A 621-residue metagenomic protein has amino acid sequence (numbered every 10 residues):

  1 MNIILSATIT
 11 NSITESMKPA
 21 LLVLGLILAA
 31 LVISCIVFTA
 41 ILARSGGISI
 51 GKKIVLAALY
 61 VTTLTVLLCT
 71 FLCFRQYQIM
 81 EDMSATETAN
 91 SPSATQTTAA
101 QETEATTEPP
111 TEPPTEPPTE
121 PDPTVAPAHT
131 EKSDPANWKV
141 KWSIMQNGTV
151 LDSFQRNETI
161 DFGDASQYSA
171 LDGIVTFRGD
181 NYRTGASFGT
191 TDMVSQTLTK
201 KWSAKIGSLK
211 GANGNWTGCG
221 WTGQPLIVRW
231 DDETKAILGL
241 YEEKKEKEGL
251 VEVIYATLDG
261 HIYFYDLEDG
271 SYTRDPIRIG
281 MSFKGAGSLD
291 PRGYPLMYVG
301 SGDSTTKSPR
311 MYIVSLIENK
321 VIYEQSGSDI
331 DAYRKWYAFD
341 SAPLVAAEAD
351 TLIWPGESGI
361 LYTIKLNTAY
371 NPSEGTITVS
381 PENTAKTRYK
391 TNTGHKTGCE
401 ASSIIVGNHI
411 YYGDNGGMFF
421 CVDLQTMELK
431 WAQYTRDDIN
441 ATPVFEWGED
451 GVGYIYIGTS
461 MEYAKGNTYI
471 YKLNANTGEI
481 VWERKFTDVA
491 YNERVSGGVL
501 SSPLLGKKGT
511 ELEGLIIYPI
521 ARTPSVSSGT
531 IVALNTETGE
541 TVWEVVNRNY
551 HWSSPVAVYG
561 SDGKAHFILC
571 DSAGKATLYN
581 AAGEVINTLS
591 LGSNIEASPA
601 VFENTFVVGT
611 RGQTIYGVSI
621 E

Functional and structural regions predicted by a protein language model:
I4-N11, Q76-N147: N-terminal, intrinsically disordered, polar/charged segments of Gram-positive cell-envelope systems that serve as
L5-T39: Membrane-embedded alpha-helical segments of integral membrane proteins
L21, G25-L26, A30-L31, K53-T62 (+1 more regions): Small-residue packing motifs within transmembrane alpha-helices
I33-A58: Cytosolic-side transmembrane helix boundary signature
A40-S45, F71-A85: Hydrophobic single-pass membrane-insertion segments
G51-R75: Internal/C-terminal transmembrane anchor helices
D122-G163, F177, T184-W221, L226-F339 (+1 more regions): Extracytoplasmic/lumenal domain signature
